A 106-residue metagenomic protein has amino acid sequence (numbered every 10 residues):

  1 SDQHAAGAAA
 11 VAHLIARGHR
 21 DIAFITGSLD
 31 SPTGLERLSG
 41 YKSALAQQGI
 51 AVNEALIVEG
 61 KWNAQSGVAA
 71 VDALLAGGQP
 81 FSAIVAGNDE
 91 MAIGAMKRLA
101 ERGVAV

Functional and structural regions predicted by a protein language model:
S1-V106: Bacterial carbohydrate/catabolite-sensing allosteric modules
